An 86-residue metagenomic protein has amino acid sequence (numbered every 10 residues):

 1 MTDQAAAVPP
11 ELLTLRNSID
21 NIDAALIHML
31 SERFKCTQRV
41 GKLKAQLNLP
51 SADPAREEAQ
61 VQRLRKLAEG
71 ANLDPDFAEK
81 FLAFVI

Functional and structural regions predicted by a protein language model:
M1-I86: Domain-level signature for soluble enzymes in the chorismate/prephenate branch of the shikimate pathway
